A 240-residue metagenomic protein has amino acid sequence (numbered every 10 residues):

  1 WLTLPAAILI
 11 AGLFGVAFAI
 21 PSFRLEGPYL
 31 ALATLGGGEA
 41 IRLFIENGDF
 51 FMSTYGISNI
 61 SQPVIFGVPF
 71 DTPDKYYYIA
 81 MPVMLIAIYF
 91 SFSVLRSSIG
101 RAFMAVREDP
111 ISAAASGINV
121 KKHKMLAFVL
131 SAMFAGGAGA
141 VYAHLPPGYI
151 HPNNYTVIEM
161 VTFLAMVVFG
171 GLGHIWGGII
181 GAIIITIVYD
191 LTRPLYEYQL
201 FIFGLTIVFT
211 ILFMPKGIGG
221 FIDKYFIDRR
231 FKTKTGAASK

Functional and structural regions predicted by a protein language model:
W1-K240: Transmembrane alpha-helices and adjacent helix-loop boundaries
